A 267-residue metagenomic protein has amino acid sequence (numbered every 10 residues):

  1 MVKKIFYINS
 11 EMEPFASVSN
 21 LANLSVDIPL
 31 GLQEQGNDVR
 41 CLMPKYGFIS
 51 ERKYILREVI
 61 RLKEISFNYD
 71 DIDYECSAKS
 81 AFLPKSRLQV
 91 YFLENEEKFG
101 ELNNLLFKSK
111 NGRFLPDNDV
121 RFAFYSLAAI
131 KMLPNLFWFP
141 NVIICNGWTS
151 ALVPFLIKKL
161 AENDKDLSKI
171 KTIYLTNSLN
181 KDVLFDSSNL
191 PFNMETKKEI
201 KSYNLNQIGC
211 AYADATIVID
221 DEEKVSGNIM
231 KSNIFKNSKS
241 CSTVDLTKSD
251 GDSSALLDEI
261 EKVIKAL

Functional and structural regions predicted by a protein language model:
M1-L267: Catalytic cores of nucleotide-sugar-dependent glycosyltransferases that transfer UDP/GDP/TDP-activated
